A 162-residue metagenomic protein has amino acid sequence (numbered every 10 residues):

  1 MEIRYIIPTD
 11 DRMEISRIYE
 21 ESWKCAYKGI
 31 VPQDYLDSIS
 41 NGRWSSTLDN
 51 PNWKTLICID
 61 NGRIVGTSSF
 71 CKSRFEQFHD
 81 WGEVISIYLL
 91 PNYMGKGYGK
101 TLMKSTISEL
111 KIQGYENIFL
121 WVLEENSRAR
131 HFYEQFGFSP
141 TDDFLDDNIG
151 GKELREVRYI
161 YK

Functional and structural regions predicted by a protein language model:
M1-I3: Extreme N-terminal starter segment of soluble prokaryotic enzymes
Y5-R12, S16, E20-N92, M103-S105 (+2 more regions): Acetyl-CoA-dependent GNAT
Q33, G95, N117-I118: A generic structural signal for short
D37, K96, K152: Flexible, glycine- and charge-enriched loops at secondary-structure boundaries
G62, G66, G97-G99, G137: Conserved phosphate-binding and hydrolysis motifs of nucleotide-dependent enzymes
G82, E116-F119, L123-R130, E134-K162: C-terminal "cap" of GNAT-fold acetyltransferases
I87-K104, K111-Q113, E124-H131, Q135: Conserved glycine-rich acetyl-CoA-binding loop
